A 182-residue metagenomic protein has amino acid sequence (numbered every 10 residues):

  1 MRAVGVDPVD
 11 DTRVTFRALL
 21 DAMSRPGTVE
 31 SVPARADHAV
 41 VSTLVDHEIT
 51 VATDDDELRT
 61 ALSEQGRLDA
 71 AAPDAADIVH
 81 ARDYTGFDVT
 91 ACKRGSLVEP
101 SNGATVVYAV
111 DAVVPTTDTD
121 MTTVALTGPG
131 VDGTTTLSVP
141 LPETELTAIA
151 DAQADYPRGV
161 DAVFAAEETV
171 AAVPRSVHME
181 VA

Functional and structural regions predicted by a protein language model:
R2-A182: Acidic, polar-rich N-terminal leader regions of halophilic archaeal proteins
